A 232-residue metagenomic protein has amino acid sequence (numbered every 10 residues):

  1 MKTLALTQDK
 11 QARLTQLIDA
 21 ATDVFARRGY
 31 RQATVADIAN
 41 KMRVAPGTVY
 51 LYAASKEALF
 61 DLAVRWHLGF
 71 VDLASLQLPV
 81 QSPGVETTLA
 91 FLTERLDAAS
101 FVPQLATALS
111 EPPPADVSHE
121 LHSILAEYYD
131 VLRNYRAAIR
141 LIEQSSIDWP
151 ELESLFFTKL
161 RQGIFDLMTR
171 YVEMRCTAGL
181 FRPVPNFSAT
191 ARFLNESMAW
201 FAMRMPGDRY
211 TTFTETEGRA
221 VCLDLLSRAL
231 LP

Functional and structural regions predicted by a protein language model:
M1-A5: Short, intrinsically disordered or compositionally biased N-terminal tails of bacterial proteins
Q8-Q16: Short, Lys/Arg-enriched anionic-surface-contact patches
R13, K56, A63, H67 (+4 more regions): Hydrophobic/aromatic residues within well-ordered alpha-helical segments
L17-F25, Y128: Short hydrophobic clusters on alpha-helical segments that form packing/core surfaces in small helical domains
V24-L73, Q77-Q81: Helix-turn-helix
A63-I124: Amphipathic alpha-helical linker/stalk segments
P114-E143, E151-T177: Amphipathic alpha-helical packing segments from all-alpha helical-bundle domains
I139, S154, T158, C176-L223: Hydrophobic/aromatic-rich alpha-helical bundle segments in the mid-to-C-terminal region
